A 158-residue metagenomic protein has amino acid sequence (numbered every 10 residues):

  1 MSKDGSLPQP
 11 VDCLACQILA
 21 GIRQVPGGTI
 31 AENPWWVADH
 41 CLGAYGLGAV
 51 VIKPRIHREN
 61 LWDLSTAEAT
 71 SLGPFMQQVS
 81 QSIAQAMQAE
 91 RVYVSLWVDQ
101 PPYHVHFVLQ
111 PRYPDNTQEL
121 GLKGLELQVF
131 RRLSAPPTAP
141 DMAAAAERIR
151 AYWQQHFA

Functional and structural regions predicted by a protein language model:
M1-A158: HIT superfamily nucleotide-processing domains
